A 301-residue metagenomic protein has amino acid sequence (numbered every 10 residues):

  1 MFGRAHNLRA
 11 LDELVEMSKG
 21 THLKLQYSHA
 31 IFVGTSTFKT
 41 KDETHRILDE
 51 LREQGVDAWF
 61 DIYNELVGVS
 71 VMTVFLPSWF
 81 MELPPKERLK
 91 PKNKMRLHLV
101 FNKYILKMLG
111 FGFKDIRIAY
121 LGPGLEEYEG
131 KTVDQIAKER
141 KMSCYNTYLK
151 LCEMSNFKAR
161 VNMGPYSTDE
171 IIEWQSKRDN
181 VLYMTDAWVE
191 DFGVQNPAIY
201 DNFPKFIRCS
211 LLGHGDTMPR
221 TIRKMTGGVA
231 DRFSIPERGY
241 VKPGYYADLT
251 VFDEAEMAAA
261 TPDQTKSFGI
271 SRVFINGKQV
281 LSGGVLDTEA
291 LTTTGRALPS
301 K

Functional and structural regions predicted by a protein language model:
H6, L11, V15-H214: Active-site neighborhoods of metal-dependent hydrolases
L14, M225-V229: Extended, hydrophobic alpha-helical segments in both membrane/secreted and soluble proteins
D61, K141, D186, T221 (+4 more regions): Divalent metal-coordination and catalytic microenvironments
R88-P91, N102, E173-N180, T185-D186 (+3 more regions): C-terminal cap of metal-dependent C-N hydrolases
L151-C152, M225-T226, D248: A general structural motif at alpha-helix termini
A159-I172, T217-I222, A230-Q264: Acidic, glycine-enriched loop/beta-strand segments at the rims of small-molecule binding/catalytic pockets
A297-K301: Short, solvent-exposed cationic patches
